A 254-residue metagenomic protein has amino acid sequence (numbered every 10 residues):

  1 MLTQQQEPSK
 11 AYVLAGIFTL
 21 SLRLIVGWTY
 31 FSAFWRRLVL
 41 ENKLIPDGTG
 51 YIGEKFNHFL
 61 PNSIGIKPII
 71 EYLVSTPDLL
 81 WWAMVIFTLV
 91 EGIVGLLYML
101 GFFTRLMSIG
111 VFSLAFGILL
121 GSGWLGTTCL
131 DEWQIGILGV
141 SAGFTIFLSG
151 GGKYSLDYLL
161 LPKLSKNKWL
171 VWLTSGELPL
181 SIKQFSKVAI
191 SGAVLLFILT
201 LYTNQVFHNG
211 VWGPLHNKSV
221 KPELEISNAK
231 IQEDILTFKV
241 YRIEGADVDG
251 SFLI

Functional and structural regions predicted by a protein language model:
M1-N62, I70-E71, D78-F87, F102-I254: Extended, low-polarity transmembrane helix blocks
V90: Catalytic core of the SET domain in histone-lysine N-methyltransferases, recognizing conserved active-site
V94-F103: Transmembrane alpha-helix interface/packing and boundary motifs in multi-pass membrane proteins, characterized by
